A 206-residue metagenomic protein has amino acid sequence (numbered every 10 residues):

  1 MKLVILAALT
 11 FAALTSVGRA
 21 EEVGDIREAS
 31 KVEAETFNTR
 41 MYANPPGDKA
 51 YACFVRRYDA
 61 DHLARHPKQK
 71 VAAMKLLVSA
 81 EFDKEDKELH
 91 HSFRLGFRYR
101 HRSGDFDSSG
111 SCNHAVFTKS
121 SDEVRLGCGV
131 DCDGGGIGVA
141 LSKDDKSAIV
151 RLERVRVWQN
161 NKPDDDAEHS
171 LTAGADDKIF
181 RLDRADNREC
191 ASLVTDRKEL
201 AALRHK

Functional and structural regions predicted by a protein language model:
M1-L6: Bacterial N-terminal signal peptides that target proteins for export
A8-G18: Hydrophobic h-region of N-terminal signal peptides that target proteins for export in Gram-negative bacteria
R19-V71, C132-G134, K143-D145, I149-K206: Amphipathic/hydrophobic helical signal segments and adjacent flexible N-terminal regions that mediate secretion
D48-V55, D86-F93, D122-L126: Short, hydrophobic/aromatic-rich segments at coil-to-beta transitions
R65-F117, E189: N-terminal glycine/threonine-rich, aromatic-flanked beta-hairpin/loop signature
L76, F93-L95, V139, A148-V150 (+1 more regions): Hydrophobic beta-strand residues in large extracellular and virion-surface proteins
R98-V155: Surface-exposed, polar helix/loop patches in the mature regions of secreted/periplasmic/lumenal proteins that form
